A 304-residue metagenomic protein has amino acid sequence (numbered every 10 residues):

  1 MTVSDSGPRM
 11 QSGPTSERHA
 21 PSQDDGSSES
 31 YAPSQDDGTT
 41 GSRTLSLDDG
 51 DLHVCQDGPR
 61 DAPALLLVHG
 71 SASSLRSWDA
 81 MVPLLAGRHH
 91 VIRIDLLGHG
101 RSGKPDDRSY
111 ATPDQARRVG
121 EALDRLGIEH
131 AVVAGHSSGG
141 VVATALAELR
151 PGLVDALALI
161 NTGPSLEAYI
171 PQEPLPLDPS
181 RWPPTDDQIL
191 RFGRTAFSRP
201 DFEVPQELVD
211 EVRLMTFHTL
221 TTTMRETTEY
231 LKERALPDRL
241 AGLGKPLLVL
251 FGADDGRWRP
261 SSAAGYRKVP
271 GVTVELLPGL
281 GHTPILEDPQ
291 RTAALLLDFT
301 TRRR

Functional and structural regions predicted by a protein language model:
S16-Q35: Long, intrinsically disordered low-complexity tandem-repeat segments
D36-D51: N-terminal cap/lid segment of alpha/beta-hydrolase-fold proteins
G50, C55, I92-S138, A294: Active-site loop/oxyanion-hole signature of alpha/beta-hydrolase fold enzymes
G50-R101: Conserved HGGG/HGGXW glycine-rich cap/lid loop of the alpha/beta-hydrolase fold
S77-D79, S102-R108, Y169-I170, P260-S261: Conserved catalytic-core motifs of eukaryotic protein kinase domains, centered on the activation segment
P83, L247-L280, L286, R291: Conserved loop-alpha-helix segment in the C-terminal half of the alpha/beta-hydrolase fold that carries the catalytic
T144-L149, D155-T185: Flexible "cap/lid" loop of the alpha/beta hydrolase fold
A168-I170, T185-G242: Conserved alpha/beta-hydrolase catalytic His-Asp/Glu region
